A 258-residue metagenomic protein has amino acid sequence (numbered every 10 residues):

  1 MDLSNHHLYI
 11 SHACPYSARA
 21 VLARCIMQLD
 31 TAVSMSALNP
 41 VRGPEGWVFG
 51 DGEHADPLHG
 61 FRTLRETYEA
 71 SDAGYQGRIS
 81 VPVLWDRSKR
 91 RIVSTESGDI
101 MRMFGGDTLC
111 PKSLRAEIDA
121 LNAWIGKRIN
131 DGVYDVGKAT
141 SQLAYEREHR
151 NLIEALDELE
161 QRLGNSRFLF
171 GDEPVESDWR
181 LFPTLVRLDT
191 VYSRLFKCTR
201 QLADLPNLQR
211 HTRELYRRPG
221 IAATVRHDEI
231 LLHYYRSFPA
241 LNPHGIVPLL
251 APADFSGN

Functional and structural regions predicted by a protein language model:
M1-L169, F238-N258: GST-like domain detector, emphasizing the conserved glutathione-binding G-site in the N-terminal thioredoxin-like
V21, Y192, V225: Short, flexible helix/strand-to-coil boundary loops that buttress conserved ligand/catalytic motifs in alpha/beta
G46-F49, Y192-F196: Short acidic, glycine/proline-rich loop/turn micro-motifs
E146, S193-P206: Acidic, serine/threonine/proline-rich low-complexity intrinsically disordered regions
Q161, R187-T190, K197, R210-I221: Short basic/hydrophobic patches in alpha-helices and adjacent helix-turn junctions that form amphipathic surface motifs
Q161-D172, L195, P219-V225: Surface-exposed helix-capping loop/turn segments at secondary-structure junctions
L169-L195, L215: GST superfamily/GST-like fold recognition
A203-R236: A contiguous, mid-protein "functional segment" used to position or interact with cofactors/ions or partner subunits
